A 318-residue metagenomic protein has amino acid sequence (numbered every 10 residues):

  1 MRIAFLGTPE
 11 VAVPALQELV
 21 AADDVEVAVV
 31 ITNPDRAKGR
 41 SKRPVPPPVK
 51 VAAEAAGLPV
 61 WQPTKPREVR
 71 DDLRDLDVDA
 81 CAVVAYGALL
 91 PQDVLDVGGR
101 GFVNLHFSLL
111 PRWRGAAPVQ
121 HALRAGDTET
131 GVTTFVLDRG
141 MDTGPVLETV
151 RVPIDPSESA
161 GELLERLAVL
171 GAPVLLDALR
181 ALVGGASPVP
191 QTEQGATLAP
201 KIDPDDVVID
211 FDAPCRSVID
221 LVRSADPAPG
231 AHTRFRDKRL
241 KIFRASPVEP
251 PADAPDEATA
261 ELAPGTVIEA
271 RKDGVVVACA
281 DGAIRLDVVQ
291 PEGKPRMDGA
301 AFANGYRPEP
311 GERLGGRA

Functional and structural regions predicted by a protein language model:
M1-R40: N-terminal Rossmann-like dinucleotide-binding module
D23, A56, V97-G98: Short, structured coil segments at secondary-structure junctions
T32, D206, F211-A318: An anion-binding loop in the catalytic cleft
N33, A53, P63, L105 (+1 more regions): Generic beta-sheet signal
D35-E54: N-terminal beta-loop-helix "entrance" segment that forms/cooperates in small-molecule cofactor or anionic ligand
P59-V69: Glycine-rich, highly charged phosphate/nucleotide-binding loops
R67-D77, D96: Short amphipathic alpha-helix with an adjacent loop that forms part of the alpha/beta core around
A80-L198, D203: Donor/substrate-binding cores of folate-linked one-carbon enzymes
